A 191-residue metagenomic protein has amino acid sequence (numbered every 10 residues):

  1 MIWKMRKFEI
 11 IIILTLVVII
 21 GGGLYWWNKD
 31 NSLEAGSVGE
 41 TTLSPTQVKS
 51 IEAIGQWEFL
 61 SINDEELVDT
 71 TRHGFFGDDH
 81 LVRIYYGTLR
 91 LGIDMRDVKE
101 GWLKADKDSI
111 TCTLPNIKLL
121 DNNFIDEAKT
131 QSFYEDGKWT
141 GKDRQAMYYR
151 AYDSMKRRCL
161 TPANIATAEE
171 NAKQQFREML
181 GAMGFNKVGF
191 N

Functional and structural regions predicted by a protein language model:
I2-N191: Domain-level marker for long, solvent-exposed, non-transmembrane regions
